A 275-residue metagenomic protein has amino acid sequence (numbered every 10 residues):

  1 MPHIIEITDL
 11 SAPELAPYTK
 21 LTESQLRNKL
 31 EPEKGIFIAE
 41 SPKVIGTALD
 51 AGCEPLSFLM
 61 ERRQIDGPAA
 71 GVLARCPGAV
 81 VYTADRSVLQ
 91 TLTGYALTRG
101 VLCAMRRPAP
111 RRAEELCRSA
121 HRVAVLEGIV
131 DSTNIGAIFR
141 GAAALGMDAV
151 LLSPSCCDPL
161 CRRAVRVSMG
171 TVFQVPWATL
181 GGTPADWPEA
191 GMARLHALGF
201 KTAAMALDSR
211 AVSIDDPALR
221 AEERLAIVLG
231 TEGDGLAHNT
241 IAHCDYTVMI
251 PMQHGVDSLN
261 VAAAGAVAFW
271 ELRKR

Functional and structural regions predicted by a protein language model:
M1-P68, C156-C157: Boundary-proximal intrinsically disordered activation/regulatory segments immediately upstream of a helical core
I5, P108-R210: RNA substrate-binding interface of SAM-dependent RNA methyltransferases
L49, R75, H196-A197: Anion (oxyanion) recognition and catalysis
G67-G78, T240: Short, aromatic/basic amphipathic alpha-helical patches
R75-G94: A glycine-rich helix N-cap at a beta->alpha junction
C103, G141-L145, P159-F173, H238-R275: Structured adenosyl-cofactor binding patch, chiefly the S-adenosyl-L-methionine
A203-H254: Active-site/ligand-binding-proximal alpha/beta "capping" segment
